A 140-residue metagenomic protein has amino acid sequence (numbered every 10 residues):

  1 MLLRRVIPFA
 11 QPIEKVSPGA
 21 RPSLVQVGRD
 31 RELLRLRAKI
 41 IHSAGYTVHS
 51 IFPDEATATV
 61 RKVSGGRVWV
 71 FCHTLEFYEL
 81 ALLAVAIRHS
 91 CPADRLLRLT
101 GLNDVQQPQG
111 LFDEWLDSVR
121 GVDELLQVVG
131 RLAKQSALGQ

Functional and structural regions predicted by a protein language model:
M1-L34, A38-I40, K62-G65, H89 (+1 more regions): Non-catalytic signal-transmission and effector/linker regions of two-component phosphorelay proteins
Q26-R31, P53, F71-L75, L99-L102 (+1 more regions): Structural motif
E32-R35, A58-T59, F77-E79, N103-P108: Short, charged/polar "capping" segments at the starts of alpha-helices and the immediately preceding loops
A44, P92, G110-F112: Short, structured coil segments at secondary-structure junctions
G45-E55: Short hydrophobic/Thr-rich beta-strand motif most characteristic of the beta2 strand and flanking loop of CheY-like
V48, D94-L96: Hydrophobic anchor at the start of a short beta-strand that flanks the dinucleotide cofactor-binding loop
E55-T59, G66-A93: Conserved phosphotransfer microenvironments
L82, L97-D123: Alpha4 helix (beta4-alpha4-beta5 surface) of REC/receiver domains from two-component response regulators
